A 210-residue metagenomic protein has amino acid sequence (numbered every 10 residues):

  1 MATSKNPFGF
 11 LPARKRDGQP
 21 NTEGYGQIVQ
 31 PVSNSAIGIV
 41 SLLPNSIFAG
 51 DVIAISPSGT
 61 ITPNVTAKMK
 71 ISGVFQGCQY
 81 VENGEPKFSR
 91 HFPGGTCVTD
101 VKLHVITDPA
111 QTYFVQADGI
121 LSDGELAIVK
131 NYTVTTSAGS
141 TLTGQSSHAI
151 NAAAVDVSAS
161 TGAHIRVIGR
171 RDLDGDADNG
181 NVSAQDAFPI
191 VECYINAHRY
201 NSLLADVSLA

Functional and structural regions predicted by a protein language model:
M1-A210: Surface-exposed, low-hydrophobicity beta-strand/loop segments enriched in small/polar/acidic residues
